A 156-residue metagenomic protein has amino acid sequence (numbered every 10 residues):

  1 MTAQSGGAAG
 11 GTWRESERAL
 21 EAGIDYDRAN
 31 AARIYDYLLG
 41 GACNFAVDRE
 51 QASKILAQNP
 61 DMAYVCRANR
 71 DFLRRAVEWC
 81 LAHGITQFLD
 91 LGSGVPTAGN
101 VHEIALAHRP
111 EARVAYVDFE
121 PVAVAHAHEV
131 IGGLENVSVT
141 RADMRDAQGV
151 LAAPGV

Functional and structural regions predicted by a protein language model:
M1-A142, D146-V156: Rossmann-like AdoMet
